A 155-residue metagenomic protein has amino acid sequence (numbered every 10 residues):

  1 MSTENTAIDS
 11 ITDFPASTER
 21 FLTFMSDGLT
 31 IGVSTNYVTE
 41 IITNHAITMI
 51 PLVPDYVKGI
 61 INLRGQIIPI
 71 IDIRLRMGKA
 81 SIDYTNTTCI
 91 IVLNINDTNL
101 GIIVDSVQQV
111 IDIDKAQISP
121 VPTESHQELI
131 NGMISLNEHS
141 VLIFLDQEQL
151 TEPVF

Functional and structural regions predicted by a protein language model:
M1-F155: An acidic, low-aromatic, low-complexity terminal/linker signal
